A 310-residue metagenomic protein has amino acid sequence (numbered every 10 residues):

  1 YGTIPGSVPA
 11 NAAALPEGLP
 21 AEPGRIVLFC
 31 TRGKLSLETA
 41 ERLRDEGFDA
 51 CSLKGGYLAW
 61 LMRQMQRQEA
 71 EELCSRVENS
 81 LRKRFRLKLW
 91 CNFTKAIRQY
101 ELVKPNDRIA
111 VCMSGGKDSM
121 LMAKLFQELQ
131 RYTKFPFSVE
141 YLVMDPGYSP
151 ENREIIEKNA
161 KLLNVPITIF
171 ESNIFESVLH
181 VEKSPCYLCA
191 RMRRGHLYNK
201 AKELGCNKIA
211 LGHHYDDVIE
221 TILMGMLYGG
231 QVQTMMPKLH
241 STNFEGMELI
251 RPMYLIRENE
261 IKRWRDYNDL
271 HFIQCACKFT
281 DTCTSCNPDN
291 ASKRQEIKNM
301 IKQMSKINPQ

Functional and structural regions predicted by a protein language model:
Y1-V27, T31-N79: Rhodanese-like catalytic fold shared by cysteine-dependent sulfurtransferases and DSP/PTP-type phosphatases
P5-G6, G24-I26, N207-K208, M247-R251: Short active-site oxyanion
P9, S52, Y141, I169-E171 (+1 more regions): A structural preference for short, hydrophobic beta-strand core positions in alpha/beta folds
G47-F48, V165, L270: Short phosphate-binding/catalytic loops that engage adenosine nucleotides
E69-M224, Y228-V232, M236, N259-R263 (+1 more regions): ATP-dependent adenylation/nucleotidyltransferase module used to activate substrates
V139, D217-I297: Catalytic subdomain that performs nucleotidyl-dependent activation
E296-Q310: An accessory alpha-helical subdomain
